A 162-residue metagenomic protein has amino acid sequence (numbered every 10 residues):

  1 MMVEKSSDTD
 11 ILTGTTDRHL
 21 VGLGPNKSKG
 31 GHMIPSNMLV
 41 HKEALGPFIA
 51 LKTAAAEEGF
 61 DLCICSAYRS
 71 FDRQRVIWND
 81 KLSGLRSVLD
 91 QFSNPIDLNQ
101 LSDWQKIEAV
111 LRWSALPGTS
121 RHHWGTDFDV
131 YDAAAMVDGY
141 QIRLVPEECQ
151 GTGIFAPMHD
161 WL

Functional and structural regions predicted by a protein language model:
M2-L162: Cell-envelope/glycan interface and biosynthesis
